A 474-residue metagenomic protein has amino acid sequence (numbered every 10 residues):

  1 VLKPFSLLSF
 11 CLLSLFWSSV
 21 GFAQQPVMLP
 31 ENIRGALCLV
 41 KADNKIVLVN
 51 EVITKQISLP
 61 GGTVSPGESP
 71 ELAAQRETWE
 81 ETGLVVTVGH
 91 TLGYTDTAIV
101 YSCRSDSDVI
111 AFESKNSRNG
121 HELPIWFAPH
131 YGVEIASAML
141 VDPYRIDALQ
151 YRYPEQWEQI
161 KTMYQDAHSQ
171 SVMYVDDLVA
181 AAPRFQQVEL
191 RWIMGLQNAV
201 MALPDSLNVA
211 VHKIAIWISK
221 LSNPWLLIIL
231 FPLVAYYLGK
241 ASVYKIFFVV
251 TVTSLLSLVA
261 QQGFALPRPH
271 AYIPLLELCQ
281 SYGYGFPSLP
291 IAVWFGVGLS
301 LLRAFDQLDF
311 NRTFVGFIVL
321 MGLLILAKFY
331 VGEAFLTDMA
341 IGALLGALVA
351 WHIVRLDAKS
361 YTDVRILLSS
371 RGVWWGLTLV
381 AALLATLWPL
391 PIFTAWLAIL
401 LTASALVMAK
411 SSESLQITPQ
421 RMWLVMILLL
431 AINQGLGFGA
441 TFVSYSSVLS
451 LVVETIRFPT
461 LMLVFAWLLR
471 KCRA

Functional and structural regions predicted by a protein language model:
V1-S9: Bacterial N-terminal signal peptides that target proteins for export
W17-S18: N-terminal signal peptide c-region/cleavage motif recognized by signal peptidases
A23-V47: Conserved N-terminal beta-strand and adjoining loop/helix that marks the start of the Nudix/MutT-like hydrolase domain
Q25-P26, Y164-F286, I291-Q307, N311 (+2 more regions): Hydrophobic alpha-helical bundle signature of multipass membrane enzymes
A42-R76: Conserved Nudix-box catalytic region and its N-terminal flanking loop in Nudix hydrolases and closely related
V64-R184: Unchanged
F264-L276, M321-I353, G439-V448: Interfacial helix-loop-helix junctions of multi-pass membrane proteins
D338-Y361, A398-A409: Specific transmembrane alpha-helix
